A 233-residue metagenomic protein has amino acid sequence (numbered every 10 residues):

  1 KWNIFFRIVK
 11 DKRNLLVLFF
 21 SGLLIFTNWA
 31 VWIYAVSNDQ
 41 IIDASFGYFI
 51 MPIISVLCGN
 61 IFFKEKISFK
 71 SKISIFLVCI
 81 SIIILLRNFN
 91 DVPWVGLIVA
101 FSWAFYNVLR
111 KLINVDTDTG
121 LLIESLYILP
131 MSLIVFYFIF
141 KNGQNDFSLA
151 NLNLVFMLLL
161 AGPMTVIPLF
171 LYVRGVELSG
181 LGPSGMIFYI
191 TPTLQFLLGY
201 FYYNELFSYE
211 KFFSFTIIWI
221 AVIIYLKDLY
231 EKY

Functional and structural regions predicted by a protein language model:
K1-F20, F69, L121, L126-L158 (+2 more regions): Membrane-interface interhelical linkers
I4-F6, Y34-Q40, I82-I83, R87 (+2 more regions): Membrane-interface helix termini and inter-helical loops of multi-pass transporters
G22, F26-A30, P52-L57, A104 (+2 more regions): Hydrophobic/small/kink-forming positions within alpha-helical transmembrane segments of polytopic membrane proteins
Y34, I50-K70, T193-F212: C-terminal transmembrane-helix exit sites in multi-pass transporters
S45-I50, T117-Y127, V166-F201: Helix-helix packing/entry segments at the starts of transmembrane helices
K70-L86, V99, E210-L229: Hydrophobic transmembrane alpha-helices of multi-pass small-molecule transport proteins
D91-Q144: Transmembrane alpha-helical segments that form core, pore/gating elements of small-molecule transporters/exporters
Y189, T193-Y233: C-terminal-most transmembrane helix of multi-pass membrane proteins
